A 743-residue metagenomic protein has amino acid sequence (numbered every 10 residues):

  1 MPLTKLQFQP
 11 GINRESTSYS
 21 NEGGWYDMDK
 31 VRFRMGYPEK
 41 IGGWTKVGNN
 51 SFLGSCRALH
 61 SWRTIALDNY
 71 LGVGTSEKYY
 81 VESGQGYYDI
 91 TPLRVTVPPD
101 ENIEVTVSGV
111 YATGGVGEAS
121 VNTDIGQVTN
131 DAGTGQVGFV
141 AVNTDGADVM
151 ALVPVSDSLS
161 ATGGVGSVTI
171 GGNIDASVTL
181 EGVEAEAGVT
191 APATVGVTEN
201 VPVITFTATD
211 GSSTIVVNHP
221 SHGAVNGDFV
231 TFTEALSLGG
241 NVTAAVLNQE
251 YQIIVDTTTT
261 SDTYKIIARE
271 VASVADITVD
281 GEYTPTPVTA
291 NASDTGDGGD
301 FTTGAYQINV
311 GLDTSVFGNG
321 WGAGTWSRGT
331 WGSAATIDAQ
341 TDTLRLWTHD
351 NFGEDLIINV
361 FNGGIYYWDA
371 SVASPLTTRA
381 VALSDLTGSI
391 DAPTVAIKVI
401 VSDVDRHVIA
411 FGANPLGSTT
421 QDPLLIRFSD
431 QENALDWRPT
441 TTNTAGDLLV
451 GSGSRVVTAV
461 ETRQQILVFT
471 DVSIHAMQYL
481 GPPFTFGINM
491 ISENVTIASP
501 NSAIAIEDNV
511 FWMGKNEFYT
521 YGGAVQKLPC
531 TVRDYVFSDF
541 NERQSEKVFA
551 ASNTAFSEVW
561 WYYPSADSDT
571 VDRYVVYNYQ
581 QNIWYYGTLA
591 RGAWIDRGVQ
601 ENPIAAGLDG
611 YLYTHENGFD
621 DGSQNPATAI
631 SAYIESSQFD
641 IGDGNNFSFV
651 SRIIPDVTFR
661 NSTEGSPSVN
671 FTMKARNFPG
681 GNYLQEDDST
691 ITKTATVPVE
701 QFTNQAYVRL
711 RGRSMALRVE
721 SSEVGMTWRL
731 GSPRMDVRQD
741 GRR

Functional and structural regions predicted by a protein language model:
M1-P99, L312-F317, W326, D338 (+3 more regions): Beta-sheet repeat architectures centered on beta-propellers
E15, T96-P98, V105, G109-A112 (+4 more regions): Small/polar beta-strand repeat architecture
G43-R63, T91-P98, R328-D342, P375-V548: Beta-propeller and closely related beta-pinwheel folds
D68-Y70, E354, Q464: Structural hallmark of WD40 beta-propellers
G72-T75, I358-V360, A410-A413, V468-T470 (+2 more regions): Conserved beta-strand positions in repeat-built beta-propeller and related beta-rich domains
S221-L236, V408-F411, G644-N661, L717: Beta-rich globular "head" domains
E354-W368, P375-L376: Hydrophobic or amphipathic alpha-helical targeting/insertion segments
